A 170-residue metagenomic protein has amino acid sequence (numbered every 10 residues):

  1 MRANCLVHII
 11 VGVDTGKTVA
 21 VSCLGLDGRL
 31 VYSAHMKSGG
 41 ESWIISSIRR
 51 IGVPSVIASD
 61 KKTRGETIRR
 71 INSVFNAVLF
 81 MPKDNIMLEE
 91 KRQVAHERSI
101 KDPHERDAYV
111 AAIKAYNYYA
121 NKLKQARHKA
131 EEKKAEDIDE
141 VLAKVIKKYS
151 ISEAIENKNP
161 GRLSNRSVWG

Functional and structural regions predicted by a protein language model:
M1-W169: Phosphate- and other anionic-substrate recognition elements at nucleic-acid/protein interfaces
